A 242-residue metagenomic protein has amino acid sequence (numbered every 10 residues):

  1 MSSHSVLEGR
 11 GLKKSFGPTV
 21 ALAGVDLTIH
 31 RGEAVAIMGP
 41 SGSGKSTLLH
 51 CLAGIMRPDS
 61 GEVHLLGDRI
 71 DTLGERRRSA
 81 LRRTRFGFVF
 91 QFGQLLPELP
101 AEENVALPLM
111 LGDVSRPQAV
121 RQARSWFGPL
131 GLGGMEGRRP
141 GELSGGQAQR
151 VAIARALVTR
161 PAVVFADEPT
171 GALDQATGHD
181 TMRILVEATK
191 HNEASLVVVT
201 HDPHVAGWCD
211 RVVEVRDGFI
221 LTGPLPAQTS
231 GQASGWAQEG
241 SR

Functional and structural regions predicted by a protein language model:
M38-P40: The feature captures the beta-strand-to-loop junction immediately N-terminal to the Walker
A53: Helix-to-loop junction immediately C-terminal to a conserved catalytic motif
G61-R69: Conserved ABC transporter NBD signature motif
R83, R138-G141, T159, N192: Conserved signature/switch motifs of ABC ATPase nucleotide-binding domains
L99-L107: Short coil-to-helix segment of the ABC ATPase nucleotide-binding domain corresponding to the Q-loop/switch region
R139-L143, Q147-Q149: Conserved ABC ATPase signature
V164-D167: Catalytic Walker B motif of ABC-type/P-loop ATPase nucleotide-binding domains
